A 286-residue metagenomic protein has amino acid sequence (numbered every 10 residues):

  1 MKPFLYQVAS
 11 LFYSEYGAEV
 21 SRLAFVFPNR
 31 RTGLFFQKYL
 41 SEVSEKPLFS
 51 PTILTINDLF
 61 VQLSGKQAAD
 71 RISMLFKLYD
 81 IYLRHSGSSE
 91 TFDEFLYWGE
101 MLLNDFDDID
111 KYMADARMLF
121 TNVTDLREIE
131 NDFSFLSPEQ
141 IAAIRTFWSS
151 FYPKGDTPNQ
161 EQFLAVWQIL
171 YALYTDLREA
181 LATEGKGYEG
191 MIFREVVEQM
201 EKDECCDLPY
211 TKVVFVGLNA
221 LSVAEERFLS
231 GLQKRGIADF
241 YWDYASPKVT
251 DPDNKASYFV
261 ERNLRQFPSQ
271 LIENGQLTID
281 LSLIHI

Functional and structural regions predicted by a protein language model:
M1-I284: Nucleic acid-machinery interaction/catalytic patches
